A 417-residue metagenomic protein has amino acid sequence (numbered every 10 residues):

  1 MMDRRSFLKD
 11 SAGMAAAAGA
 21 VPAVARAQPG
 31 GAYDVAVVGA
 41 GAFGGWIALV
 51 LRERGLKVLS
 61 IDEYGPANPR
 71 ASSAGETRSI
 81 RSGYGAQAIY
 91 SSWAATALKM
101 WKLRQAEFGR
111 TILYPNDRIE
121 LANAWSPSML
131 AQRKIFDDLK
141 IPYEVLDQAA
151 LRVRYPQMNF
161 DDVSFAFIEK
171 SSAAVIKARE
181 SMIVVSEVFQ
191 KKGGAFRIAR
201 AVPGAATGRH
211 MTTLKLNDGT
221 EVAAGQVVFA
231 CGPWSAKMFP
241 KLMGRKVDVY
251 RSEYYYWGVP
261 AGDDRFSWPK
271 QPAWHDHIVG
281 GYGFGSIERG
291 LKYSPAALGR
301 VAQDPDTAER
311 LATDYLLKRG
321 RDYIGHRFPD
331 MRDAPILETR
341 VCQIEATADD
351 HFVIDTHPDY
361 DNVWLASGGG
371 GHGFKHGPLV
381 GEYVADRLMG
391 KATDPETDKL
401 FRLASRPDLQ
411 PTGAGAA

Functional and structural regions predicted by a protein language model:
M1-A15: N-terminal secretory signal peptides and thylakoid transit peptides that target proteins across membranes
M2, K99, W125-K192, R197-I198 (+1 more regions): Flavin (FAD/FMN) cofactor-binding and adjacent substrate-gating region of FAD-dependent oxidoreductase domains
Y33, N217-Q226: Core beta-strand elements of the Rossmann-like FAD/NAD(P) dinucleotide-binding domain in flavoenzyme oxidoreductases
V35-L59: N-terminal Rossmann-like FAD-binding beta1-loop-alpha1 element of flavoenzymes
L49-E53, G109-Y114, P233-D361: Active-site substrate-recognition segment that forms the wall of the catalytic cavity or substrate channel
E53-S72: Glycine-rich FAD pyrophosphate-binding loop
T77-R154, G280-G281: Dinucleotide-binding Rossmann-like beta1-alpha1 core, especially the glycine-rich loop that anchors the ADP
D330-A417: C-terminal catalytic lobe of FAD-dependent flavoproteins
